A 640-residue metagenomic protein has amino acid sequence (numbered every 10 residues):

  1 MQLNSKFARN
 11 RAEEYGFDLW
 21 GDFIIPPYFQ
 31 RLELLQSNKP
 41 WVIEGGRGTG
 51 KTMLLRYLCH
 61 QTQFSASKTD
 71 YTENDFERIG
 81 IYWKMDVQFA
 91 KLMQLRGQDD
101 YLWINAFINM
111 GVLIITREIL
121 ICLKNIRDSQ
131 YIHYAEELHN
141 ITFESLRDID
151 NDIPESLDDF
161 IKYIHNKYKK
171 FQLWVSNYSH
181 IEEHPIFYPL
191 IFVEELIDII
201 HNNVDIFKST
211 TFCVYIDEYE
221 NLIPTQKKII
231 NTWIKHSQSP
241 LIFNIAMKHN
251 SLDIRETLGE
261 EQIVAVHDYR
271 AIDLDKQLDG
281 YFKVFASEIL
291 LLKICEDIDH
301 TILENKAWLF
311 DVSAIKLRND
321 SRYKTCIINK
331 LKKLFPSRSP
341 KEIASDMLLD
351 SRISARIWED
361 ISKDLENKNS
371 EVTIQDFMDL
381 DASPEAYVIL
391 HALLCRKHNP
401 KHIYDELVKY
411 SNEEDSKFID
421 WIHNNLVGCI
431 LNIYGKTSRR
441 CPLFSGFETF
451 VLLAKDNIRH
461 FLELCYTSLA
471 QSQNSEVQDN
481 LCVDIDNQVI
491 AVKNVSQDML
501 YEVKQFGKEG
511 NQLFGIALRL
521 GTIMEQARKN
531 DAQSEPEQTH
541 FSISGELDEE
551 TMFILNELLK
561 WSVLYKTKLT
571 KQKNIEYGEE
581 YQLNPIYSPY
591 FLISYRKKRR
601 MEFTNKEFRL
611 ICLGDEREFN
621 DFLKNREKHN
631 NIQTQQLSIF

Functional and structural regions predicted by a protein language model:
M1-K84, M93-G97, Y101, N105: Walker A/P-loop-proximal flanking segment of P-loop NTPase domains
N74-E144, I272-L290: P-loop NTPase motor core
H133-F192: Conserved P-loop NTPase mechanochemical-coupling segment
F192-T210, L222-F447, V483-L513: The catalytic "switch" region of P-loop NTPases
D217-N221: Walker B catalytic acidic pair
A454-C465: The conserved phosphate-sensing helix
V503-T539: Short amphipathic alpha-helical interface segments
Q533-F640: Long, compositionally biased intrinsically disordered regions
